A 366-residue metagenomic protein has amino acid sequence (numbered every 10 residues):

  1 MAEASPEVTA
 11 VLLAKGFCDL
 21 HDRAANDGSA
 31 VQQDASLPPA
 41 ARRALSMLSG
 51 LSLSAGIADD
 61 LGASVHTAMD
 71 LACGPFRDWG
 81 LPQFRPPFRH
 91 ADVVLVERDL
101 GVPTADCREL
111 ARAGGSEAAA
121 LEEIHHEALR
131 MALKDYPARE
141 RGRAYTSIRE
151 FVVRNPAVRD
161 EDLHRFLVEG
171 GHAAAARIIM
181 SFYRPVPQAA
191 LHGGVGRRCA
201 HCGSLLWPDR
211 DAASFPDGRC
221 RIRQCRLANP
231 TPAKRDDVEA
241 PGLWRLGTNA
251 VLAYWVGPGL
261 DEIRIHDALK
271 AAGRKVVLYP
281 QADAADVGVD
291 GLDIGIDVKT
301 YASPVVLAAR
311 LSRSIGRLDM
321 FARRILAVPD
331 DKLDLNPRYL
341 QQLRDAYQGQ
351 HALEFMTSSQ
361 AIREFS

Functional and structural regions predicted by a protein language model:
M1-R235: Nuclease-adjacent, charged terminal/linker segments that flank catalytic cores
D78-L81, W255, G259-I263, K299-H351: Catalytic cores of nucleic-acid endonucleases
L191-H192, P232-Q281: Acidic-basic catalytic patches of nuclease active cores, encompassing PD-(D/E)XK and other metal-cofactor nuclease
I265, L269, A285-A308: Conserved catalytic cores of phosphodiester-cleaving nucleases, focusing on short active-site segments
K275, D283-A285, S314-I315: Generic recognition of flexible, low-complexity loop/linker segments
P280, G288-D290, L318-F321: A structural signal for short secondary-structure junctions
A352-S366: C-terminal helix of von Willebrand factor
